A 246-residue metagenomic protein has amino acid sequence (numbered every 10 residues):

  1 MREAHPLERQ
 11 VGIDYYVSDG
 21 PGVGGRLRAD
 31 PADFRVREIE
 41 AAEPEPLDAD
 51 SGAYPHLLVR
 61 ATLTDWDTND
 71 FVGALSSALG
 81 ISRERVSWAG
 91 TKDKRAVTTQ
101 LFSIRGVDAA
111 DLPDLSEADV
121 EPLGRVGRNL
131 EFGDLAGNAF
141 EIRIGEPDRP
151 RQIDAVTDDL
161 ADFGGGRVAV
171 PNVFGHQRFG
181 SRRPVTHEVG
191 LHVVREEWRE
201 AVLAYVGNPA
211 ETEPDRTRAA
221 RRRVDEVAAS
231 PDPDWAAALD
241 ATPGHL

Functional and structural regions predicted by a protein language model:
M1-L47, H56, A78, R85-L246: Extended, charged/glycine-rich binding lobes that contact polyanionic ligands
G52: A substrate-binding/cap region within the structured catalytic cores of diverse enzymes
P55-W66: Conserved interaction-surface patches within small, structured recognition/assembly domains
D67, G80-S82: Helix N-cap / loop-to-helix initiation motif
D67-G73: Ser/Thr-Pro-rich, acidic low-complexity intrinsically disordered regions of eukaryotic RNA-binding
